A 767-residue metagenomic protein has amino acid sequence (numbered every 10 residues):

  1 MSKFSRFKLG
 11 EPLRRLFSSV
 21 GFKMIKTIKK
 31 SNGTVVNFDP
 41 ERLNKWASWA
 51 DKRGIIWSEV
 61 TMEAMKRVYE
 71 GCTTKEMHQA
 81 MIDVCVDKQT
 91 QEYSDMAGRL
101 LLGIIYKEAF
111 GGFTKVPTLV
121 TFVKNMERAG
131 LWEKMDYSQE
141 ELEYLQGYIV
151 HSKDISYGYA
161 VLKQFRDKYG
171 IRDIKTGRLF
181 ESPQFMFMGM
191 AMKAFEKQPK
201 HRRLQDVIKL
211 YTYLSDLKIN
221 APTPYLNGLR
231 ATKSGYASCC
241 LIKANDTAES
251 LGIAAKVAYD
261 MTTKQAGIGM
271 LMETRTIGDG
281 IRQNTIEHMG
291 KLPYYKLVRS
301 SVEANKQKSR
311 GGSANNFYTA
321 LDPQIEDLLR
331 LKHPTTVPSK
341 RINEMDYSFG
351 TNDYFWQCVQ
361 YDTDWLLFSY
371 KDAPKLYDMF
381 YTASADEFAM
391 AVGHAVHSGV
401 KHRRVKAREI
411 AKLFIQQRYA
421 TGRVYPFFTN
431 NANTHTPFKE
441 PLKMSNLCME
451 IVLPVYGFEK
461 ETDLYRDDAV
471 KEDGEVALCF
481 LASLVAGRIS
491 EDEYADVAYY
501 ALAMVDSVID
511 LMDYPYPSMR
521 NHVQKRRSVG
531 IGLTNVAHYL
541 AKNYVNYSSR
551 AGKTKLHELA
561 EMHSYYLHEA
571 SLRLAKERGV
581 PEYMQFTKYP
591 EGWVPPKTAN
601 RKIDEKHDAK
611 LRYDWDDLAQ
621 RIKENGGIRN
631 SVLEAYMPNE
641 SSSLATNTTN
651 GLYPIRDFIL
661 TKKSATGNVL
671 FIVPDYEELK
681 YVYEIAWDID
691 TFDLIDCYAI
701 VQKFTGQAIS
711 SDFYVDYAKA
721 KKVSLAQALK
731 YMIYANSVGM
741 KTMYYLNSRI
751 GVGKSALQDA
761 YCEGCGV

Functional and structural regions predicted by a protein language model:
V20-M24, T34, I55-M192, Q205-Y211: Core nucleic-acid recognition elements
S31-F38, R178-E181, H201-Q205, P224-T232 (+16 more regions): Alpha-helix capping and helix-loop boundary segments enriched in small/acidic/polar residues
T90, S94-R128, T351, A432-T462 (+5 more regions): Terminal amphipathic helices with adjacent charged low-complexity linkers/tails
Y93, I253, T274, G280-I286 (+9 more regions): Short acidic, glycine/serine/threonine-rich loops at helix termini
E141-Q146, H151-F165, M449-E461, V505 (+4 more regions): Catalytic alpha/beta core of large soluble enzyme barrels
I171, R178, F185, M190-R203 (+8 more regions): Function-dense linear segments that define catalytic or interfacial modules in macromolecule-processing proteins
E287-V298, V302-R408, S507, T666-A708: Conserved catalytic alpha/beta cores of large enzymes that bind or transform nucleotide phosphates and polynucleotides
A498-R520, N546-N639, I709-S710: Internal maturation/activation junctions in enzymes
